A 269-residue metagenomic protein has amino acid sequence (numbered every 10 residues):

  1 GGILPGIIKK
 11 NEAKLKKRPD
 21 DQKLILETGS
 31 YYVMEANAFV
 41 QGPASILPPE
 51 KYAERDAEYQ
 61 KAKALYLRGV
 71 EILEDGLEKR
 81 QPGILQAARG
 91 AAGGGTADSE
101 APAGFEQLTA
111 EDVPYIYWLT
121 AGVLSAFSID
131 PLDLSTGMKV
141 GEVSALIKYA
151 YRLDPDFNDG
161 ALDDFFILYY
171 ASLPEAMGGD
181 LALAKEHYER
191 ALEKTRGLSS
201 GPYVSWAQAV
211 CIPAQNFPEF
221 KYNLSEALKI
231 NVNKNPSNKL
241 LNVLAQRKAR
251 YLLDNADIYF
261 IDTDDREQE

Functional and structural regions predicted by a protein language model:
G1-A13, K17-D20, Y31-R152, A161-K194 (+4 more regions): Short coil/linker segments at helix-helix boundaries
Q22-K23, V113, S199-S200: Helix-start (N-cap) detector for alpha-helical repeat units in TPR-like alpha-solenoids, especially tetratricopeptide
N158: Charged, well-structured binding/catalytic surfaces in domain cores that contact anionic ligands
A249: Acidic-aromatic/histidine active-site loop/patch
A256: Short, positively charged
